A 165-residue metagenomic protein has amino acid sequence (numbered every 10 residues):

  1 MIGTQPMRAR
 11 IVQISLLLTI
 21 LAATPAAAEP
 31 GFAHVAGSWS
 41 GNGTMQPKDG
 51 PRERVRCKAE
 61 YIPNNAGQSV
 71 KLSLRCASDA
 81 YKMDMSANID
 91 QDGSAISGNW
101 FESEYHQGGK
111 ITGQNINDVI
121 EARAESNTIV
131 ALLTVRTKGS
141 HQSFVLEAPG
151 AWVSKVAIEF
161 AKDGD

Functional and structural regions predicted by a protein language model:
I2-I14: Bacterial N-terminal signal peptides that target proteins for export
Q5, L18, G31-A33: Generic hydrophobic-segment detector
Q13-A23: Bacterial N-terminal signal peptides
T24-A28: Sec/Tat signal peptide C-region and signal peptidase I cleavage site
E29-R136, V145-D165: Central antiparallel beta-sheet cores of small beta-barrel/beta-sandwich binding domains
